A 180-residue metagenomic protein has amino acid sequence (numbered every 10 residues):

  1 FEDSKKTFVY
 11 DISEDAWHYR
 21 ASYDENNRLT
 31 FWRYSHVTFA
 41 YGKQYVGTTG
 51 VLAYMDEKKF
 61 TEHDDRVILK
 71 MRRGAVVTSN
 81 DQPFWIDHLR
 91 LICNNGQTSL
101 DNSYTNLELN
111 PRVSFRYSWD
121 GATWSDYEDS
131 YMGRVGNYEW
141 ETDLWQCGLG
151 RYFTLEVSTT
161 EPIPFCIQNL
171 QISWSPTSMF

Functional and structural regions predicted by a protein language model:
F1-F180: Beta-sheet repeat architectures centered on beta-propellers
